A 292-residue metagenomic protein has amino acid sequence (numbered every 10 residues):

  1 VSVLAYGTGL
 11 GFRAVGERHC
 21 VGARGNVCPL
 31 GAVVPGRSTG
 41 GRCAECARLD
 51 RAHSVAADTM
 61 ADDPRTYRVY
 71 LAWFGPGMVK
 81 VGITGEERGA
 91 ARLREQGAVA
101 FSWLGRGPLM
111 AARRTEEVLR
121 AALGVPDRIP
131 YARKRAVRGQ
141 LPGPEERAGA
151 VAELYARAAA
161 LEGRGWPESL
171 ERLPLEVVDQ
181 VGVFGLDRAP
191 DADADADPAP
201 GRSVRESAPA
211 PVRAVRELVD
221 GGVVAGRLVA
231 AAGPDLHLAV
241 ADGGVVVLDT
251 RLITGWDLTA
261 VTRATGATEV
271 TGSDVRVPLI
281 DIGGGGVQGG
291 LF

Functional and structural regions predicted by a protein language model:
V1-F292: Non-catalytic accessory segments flanking enzymatic or RNA/DNA-binding domains
